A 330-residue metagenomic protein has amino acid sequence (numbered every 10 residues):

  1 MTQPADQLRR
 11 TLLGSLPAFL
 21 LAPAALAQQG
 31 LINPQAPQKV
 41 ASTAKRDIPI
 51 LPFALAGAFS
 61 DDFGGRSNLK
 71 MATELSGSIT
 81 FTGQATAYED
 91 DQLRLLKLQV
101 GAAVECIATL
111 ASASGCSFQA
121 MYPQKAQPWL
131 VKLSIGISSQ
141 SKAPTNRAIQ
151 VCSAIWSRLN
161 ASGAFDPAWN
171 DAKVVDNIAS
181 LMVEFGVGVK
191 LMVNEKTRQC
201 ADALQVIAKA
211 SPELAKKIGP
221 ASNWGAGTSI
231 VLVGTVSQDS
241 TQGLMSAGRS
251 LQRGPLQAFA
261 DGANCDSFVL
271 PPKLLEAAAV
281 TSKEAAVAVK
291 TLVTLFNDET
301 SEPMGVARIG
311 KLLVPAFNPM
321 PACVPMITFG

Functional and structural regions predicted by a protein language model:
T2-L20: N-terminal secretory signal peptides and thylakoid transit peptides that target proteins across membranes
P4, A25-L26: Intrinsic low-complexity/disordered segments
L16-L20, L26-G330: Acidic, surface-exposed loops and disordered segments
